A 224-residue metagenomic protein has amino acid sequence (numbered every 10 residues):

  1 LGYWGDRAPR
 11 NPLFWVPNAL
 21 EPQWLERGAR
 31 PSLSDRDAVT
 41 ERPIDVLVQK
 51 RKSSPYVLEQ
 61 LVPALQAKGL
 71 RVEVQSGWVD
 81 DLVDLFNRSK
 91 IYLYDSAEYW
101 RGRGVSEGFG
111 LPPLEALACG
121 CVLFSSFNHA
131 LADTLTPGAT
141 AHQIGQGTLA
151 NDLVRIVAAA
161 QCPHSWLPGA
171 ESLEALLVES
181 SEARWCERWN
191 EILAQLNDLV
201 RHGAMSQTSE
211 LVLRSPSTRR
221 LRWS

Functional and structural regions predicted by a protein language model:
L1-V62, V200-T218: Catalytic core of nucleotide-activated saccharide and alditol-phosphate transferases
R27-L33, G147-T148, V154, Q161-T218: A charged, aromatic-enriched C-terminal amphipathic alpha-helix characteristic of glycosyltransferases across folds
E73-R88, E98-R101: Conserved active-site histidine-acidic residue motif and adjacent donor-binding/catalytic loop of glycosyltransferases
V83, L111-A118, A132-D133: Short alpha-helical segment that forms part of, or immediately flanks, the ligand-binding pocket in carbohydrate-active
K90, G120: A short alpha->beta transition loop at the rim of the catalytic pocket in nucleotide-sugar-dependent
S96-G110, N128, A132-D133: Nucleotide-sugar-dependent
V122-S125: Short hydrophobic beta-strand element within catalytic cores of glycosyltransferases and related nucleotide-activated
D133-A158: Change "using UDP/GDP/dTDP sugars" to "using nucleotide sugars
